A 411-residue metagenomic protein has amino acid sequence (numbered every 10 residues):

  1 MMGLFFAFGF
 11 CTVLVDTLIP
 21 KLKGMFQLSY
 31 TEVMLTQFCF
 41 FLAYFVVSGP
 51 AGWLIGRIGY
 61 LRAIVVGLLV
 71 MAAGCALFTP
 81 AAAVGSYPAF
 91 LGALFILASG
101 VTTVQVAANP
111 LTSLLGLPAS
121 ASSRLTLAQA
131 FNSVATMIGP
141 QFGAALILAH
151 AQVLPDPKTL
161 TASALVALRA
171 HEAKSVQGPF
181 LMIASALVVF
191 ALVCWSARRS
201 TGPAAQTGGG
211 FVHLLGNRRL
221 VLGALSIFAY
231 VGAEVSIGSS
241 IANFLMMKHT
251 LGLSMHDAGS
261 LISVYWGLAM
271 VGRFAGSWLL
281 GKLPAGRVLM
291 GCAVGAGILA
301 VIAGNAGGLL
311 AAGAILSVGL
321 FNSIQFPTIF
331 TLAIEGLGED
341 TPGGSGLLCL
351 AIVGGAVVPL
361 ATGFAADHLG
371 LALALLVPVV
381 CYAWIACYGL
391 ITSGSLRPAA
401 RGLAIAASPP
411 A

Functional and structural regions predicted by a protein language model:
V15-I19, G139-L148, H213-S263: Extracytoplasmic gate region of multi-pass secondary transporters
L35-W53, S263-A275, G354-V357: Central cavity-lining transmembrane alpha-helices of secondary-active solute carriers, predominantly the Major
V47-Y60, I147, G272-P284, A366: Helix-to-loop junctions at the C-terminal end of transmembrane segments in multipass secondary transporters
L69-V84, V294-G307: C-terminal ends and interior cores of transmembrane alpha-helices in multi-pass membrane transporters/permeases
Y87-V104, L310-I324: Hydrophobic core of transmembrane alpha-helices in multi-pass small-molecule transporters, especially MFS/SLC-type
T103-L117, S323-G338: Intracellular juxtamembrane helix-capping segments at the cytosolic ends of symmetry-related transmembrane helices
S120-L154, G346-V358: Glycine-rich segments within core transmembrane alpha-helices of 12-TM secondary carriers
